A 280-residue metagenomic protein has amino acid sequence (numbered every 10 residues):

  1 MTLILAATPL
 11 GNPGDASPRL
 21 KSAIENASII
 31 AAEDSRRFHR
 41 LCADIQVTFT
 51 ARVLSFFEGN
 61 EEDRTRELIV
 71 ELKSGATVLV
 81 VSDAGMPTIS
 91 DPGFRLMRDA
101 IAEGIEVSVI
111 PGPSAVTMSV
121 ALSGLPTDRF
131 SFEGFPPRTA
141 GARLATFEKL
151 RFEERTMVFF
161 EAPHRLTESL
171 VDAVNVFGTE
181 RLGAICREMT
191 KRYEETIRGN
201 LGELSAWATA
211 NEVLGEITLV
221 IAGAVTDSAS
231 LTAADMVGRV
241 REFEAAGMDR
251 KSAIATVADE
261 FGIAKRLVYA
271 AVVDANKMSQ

Functional and structural regions predicted by a protein language model:
M1-E58: Glycine-rich, flexible N-terminal cofactor/catalytic loop recognition
M1-T2, G75-L79, R155-T156: Loop/turn-to-beta-strand initiation segments
I24-I30, G104-S108, T156-M157: Short active-site oxyanion
L54-E62, P136-T139: Conserved helicase motor
N60, A84-P92, R138, P163-H164: Acidic, metal-coordinating catalytic cores used for nucleic-acid/nucleotide bond scission and strand-transfer chemistry
T65-S114, M118: Glycine/small-residue-rich loop that forms an oxyanion/phosphate-binding "nest" at active or ligand-binding sites
T77, T156, F160-Q280: A contiguous loop/helix-start segment that scaffolds small-molecule binding in enzyme catalytic cores
R95-E153: Class I SAM-dependent methyltransferase SAM-binding "motif I" and its flanking Rossmann-like core
